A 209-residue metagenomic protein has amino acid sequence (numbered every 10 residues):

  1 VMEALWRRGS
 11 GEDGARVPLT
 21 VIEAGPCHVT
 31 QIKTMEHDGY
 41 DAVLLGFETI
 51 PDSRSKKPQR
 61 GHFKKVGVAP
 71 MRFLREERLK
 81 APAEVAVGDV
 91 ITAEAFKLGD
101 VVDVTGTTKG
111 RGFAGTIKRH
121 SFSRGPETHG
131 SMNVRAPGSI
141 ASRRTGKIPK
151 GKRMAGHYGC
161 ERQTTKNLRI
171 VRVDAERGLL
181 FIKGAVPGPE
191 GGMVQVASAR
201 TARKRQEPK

Functional and structural regions predicted by a protein language model:
M2-K209: Extended basic (Lys/Arg/His-rich) segments that typically form rRNA-contacting surfaces in ribosomal proteins
